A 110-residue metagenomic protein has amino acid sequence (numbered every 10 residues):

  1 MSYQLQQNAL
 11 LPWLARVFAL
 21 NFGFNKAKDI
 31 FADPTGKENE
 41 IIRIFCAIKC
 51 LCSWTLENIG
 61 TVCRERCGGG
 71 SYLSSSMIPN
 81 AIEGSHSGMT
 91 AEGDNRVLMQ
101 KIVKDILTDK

Functional and structural regions predicted by a protein language model:
M1-K110: Flavin-dependent oxidoreductase catalytic core characteristic of acyl-CoA dehydrogenase/oxidase-like enzymes
